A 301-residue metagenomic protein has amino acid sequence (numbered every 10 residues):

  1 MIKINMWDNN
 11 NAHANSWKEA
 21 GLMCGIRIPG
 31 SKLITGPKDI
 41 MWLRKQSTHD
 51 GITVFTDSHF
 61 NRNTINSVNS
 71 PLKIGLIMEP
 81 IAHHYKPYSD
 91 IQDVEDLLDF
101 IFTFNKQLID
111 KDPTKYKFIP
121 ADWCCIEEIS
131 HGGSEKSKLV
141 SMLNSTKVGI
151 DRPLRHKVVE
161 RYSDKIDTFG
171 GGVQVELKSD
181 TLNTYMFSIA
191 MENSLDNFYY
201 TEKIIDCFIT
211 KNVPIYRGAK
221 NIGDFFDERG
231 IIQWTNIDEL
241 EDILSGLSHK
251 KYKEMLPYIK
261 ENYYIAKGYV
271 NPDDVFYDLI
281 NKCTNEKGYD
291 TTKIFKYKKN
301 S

Functional and structural regions predicted by a protein language model:
I2-I77, K86-T168, K178-A190, N197-S301: Pol beta-like nucleotidyltransferase catalytic core
I81-H83: Catalytic toxin/effector domains delivered as secreted proteins or via bacterial secretion systems
G171-Q174: RNase H-like polynucleotidyl transferase catalytic core
